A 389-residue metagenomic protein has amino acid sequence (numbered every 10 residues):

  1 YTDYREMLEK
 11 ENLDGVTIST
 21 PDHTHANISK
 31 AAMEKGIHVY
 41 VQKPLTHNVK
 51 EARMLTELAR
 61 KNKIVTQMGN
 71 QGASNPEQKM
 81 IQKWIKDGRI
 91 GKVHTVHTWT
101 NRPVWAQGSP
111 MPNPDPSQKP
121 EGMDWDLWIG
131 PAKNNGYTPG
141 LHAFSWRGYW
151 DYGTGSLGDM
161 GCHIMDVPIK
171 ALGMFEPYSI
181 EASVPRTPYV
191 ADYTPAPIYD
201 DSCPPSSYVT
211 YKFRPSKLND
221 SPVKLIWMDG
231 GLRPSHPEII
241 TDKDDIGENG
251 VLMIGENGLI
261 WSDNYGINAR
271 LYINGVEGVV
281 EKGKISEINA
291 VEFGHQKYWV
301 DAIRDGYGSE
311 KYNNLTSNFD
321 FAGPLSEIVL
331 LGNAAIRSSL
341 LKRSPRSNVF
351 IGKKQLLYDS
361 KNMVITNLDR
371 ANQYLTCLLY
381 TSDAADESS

Functional and structural regions predicted by a protein language model:
Y1, S19-H25, L45-H47, A52 (+4 more regions): Short, solvent-exposed turn/loop segments enriched in Gly/Ser/Thr/Pro and often Arg
Y1-M54: Beta-loop-alpha module in the N-terminal Rossmann-like domain of NAD(P)-dependent dehydrogenases, especially those
D3, T24-N27, K50, M54 (+8 more regions): Extracytoplasmic/secreted proteins, especially bacterial periplasmic and envelope-associated proteins
T17-I18, Y40-V41, H47, T66-M68 (+6 more regions): Structural recognition of the beta-strand scaffold that forms the well-ordered cores of secreted hydrolase catalytic
H38-Y40, L45-G122, L127: A contiguous active-site-proximal alpha/beta segment in oxidoreductase catalytic domains
E121-Y307, L315-N318, P324-A335, L340 (+4 more regions): Glycine-rich, aromatic-lined ligand/substrate-binding cores of catalytic and carbohydrate-binding domains
K361-L379: A cross-kingdom feature marking charged/low-complexity
Y380-E387: Conserved small/polar residues in nucleotide/adenosyl-binding loops
